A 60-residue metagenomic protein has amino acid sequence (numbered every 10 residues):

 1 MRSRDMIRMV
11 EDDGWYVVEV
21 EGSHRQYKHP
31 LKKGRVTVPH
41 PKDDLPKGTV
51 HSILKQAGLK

Functional and structural regions predicted by a protein language model:
M1-S23, K28-K60: Basic nucleic-acid-binding interfaces
